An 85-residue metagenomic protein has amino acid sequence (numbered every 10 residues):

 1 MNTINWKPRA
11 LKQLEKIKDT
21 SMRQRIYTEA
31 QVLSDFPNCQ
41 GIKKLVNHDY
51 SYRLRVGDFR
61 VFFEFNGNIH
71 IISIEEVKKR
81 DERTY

Functional and structural regions predicted by a protein language model:
M1-N5, R9, K16, R23-Q24 (+3 more regions): Enriched for short, Lys/Arg-rich terminal
L14, K18-S21, S34-P37, V46-D49 (+1 more regions): Short coil/turn residues that cap or connect secondary-structure elements
A30-L54, E82-Y85: A short, surface-exposed loop/turn module that caps and links secondary-structure elements
